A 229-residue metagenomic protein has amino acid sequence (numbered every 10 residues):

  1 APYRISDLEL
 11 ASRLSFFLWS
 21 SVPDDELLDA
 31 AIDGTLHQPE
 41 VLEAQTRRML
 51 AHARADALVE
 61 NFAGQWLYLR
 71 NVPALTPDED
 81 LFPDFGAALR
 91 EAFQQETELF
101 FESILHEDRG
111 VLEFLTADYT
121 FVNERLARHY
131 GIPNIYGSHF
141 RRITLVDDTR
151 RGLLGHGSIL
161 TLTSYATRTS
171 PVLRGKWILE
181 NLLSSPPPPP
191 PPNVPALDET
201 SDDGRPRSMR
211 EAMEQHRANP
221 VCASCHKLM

Functional and structural regions predicted by a protein language model:
A1, A127, R142-M229: Sequence context surrounding c-type heme c attachment/ligation sites in exported
A1-S12, P23-H106, E113, T163: Long, ordered, helix-rich scaffold segments
S12-F16, E124: Contiguous, well-ordered alpha-helical segments that form the cores/surfaces of helical PPI scaffolds
F16-S20, D24, D33, H52 (+6 more regions): Short, well-ordered loop/turn and helix-capping segments at boundaries between secondary-structure elements and domains
E26, Y130-R142: Short, well-structured beta-strand/strand-turn elements
L58-F62, R109-T116, G137-H139, I178: Surface-exposed patches in mature extracellular/periplasmic domains of secreted proteins
F82-E124, R128, I143, D147-H156 (+1 more regions): Extended, non-catalytic substrate-recognition/exosite surfaces adjacent to catalytic cores, especially in enzymes
D118-F121, P133-N134, L197, M229: Active/binding-pocket-proximal capping segment
